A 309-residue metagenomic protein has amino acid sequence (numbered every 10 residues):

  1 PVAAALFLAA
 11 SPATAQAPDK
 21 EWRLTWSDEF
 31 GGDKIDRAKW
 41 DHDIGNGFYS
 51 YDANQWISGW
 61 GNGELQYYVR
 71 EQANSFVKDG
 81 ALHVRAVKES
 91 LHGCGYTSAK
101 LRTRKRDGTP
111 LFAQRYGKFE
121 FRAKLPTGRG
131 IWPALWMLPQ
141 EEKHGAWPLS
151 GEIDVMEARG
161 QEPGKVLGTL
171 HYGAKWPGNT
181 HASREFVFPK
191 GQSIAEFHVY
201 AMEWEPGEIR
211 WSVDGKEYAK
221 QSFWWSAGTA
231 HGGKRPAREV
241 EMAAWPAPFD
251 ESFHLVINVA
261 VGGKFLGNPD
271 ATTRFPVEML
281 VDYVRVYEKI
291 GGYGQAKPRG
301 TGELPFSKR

Functional and structural regions predicted by a protein language model:
P1-A9: Bacterial N-terminal signal peptides
S11-A15: Sec/Tat signal peptide C-region and signal peptidase I cleavage site
Q16-R309: GH16 jelly-roll
